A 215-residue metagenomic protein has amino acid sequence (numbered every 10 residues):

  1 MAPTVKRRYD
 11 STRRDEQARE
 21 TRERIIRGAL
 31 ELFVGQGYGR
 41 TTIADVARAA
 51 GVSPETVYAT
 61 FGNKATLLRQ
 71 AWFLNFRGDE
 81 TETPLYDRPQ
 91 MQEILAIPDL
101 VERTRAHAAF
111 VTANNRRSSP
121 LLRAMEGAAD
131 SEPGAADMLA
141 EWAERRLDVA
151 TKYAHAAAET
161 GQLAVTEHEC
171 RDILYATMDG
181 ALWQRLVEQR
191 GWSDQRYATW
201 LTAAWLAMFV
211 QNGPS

Functional and structural regions predicted by a protein language model:
M1-E20, G213: N-terminal intrinsically disordered/low-complexity leader segments
R24, G28, L32-T66, Q70: Helix-turn-helix
R24, G28-Q36, Q90-I94, L121 (+3 more regions): Solvent-exposed, amphipathic alpha-helical segments
Y38, G127-E132, G180: Short helix-capping/turn signature of helix-turn-helix
K64-T66, Q70, T81-R116, R171: Hydrophobic alpha-helical connector segments
A106-E126, P133-T160, H168-D172, T199 (+1 more regions): Amphipathic alpha-helical packing segments from all-alpha helical-bundle domains
A156-A204, N212-S215: Hydrophobic/aromatic-rich alpha-helical bundle segments in the mid-to-C-terminal region
